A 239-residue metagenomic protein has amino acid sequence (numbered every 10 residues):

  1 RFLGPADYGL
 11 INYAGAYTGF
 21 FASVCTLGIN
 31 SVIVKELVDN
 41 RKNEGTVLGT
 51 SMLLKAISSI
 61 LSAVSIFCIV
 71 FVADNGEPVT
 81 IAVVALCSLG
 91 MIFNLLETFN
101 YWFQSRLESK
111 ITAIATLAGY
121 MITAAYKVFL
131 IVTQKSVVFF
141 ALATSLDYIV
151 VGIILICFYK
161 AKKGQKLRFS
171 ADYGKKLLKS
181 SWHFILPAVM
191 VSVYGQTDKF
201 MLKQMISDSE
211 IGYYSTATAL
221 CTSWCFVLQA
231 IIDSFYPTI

Functional and structural regions predicted by a protein language model:
R1, V24-L27, A63-F67, F71 (+6 more regions): Membrane-embedded alpha-helical segments of multi-pass transporters/permeases
R1-D7, T133, S192-S223, T238: Helix-terminus/linker motif at the lipid-water interface of multi-pass membrane proteins
D7-C25, H183, D198-F200, G212-I232: Alpha-helical transmembrane segments of polytopic membrane transporters and translocases
A14, G19-V70, A82-V83, S88: Membrane-water interface segments that mark the loop-to-transmembrane alpha-helix transition
C25-K42, C221-I239: Helix-loop junctions and terminal segments of transmembrane helices in multi-pass membrane transport/translocation
E36-R41, I92-A115, V138: Membrane-interface junctions at transmembrane-helix termini in multi-pass inner-membrane proteins
I81-S88, A113-A161, T218-C221: Hydrophobic alpha-helical transmembrane segments
K110, V137-A141, I153-G195, T238: Interhelical loop/hinge segments that connect adjacent transmembrane helices in multipass membrane
